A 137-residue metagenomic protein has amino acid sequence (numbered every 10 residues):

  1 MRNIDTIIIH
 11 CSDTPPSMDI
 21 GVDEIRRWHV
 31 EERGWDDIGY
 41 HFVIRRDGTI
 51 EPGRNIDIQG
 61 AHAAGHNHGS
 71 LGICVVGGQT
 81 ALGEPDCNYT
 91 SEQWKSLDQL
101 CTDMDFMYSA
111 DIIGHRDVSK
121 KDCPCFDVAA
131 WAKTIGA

Functional and structural regions predicted by a protein language model:
M1-D37: Cell wall/extracellular polymer interaction/catalysis modules
M1-S12, P16, R46-I50, N55 (+2 more regions): Basic/polar, cationic surfaces and motifs that engage anionic cell-wall and phosphate/carboxylate ligands
D37-G39, S109: Short secondary-structure junction motifs
Q59-G60: Flexible, surface-exposed loop/gating regions in the mature catalytic domains of secreted/periplasmic hydrolases
